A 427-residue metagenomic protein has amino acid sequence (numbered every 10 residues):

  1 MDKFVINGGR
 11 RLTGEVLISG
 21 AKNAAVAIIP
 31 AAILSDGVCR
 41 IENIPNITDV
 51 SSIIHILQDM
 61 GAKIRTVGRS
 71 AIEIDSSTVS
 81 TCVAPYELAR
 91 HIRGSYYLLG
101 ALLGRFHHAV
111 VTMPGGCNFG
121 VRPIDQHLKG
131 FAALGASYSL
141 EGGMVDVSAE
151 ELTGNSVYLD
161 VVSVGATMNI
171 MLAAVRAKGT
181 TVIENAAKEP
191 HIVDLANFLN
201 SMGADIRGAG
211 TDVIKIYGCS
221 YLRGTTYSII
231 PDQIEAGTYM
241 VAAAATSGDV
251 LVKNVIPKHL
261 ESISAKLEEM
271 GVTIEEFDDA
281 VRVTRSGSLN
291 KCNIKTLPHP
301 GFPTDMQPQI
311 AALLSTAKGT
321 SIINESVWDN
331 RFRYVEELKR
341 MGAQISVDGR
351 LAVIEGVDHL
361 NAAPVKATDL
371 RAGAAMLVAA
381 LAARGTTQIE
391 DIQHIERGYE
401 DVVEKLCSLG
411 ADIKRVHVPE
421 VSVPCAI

Functional and structural regions predicted by a protein language model:
M1-I427: Short, structured segments at the rim of ligand-binding sites
